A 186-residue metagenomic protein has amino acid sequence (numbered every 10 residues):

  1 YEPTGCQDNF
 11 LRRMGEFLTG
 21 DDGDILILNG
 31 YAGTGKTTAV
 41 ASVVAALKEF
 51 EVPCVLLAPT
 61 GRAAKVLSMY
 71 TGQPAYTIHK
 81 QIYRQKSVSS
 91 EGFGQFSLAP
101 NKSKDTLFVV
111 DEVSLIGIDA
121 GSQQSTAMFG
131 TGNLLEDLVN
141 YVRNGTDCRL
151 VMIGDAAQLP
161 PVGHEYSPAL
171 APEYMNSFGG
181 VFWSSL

Functional and structural regions predicted by a protein language model:
Y1-L186: Conserved ATP-binding/catalytic motifs of P-loop helicase motor domains
